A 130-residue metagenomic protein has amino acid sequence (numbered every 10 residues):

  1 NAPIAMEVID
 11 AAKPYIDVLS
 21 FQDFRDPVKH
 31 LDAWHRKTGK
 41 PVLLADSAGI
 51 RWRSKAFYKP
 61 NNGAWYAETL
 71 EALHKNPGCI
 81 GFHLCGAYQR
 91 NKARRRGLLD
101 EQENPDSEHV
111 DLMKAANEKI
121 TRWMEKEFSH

Functional and structural regions predicted by a protein language model:
N1-N76: Extracellular glycoside hydrolase catalytic/binding regions
Y15, C85-H130: Aromatic-rich peripheral "rim/lid" segments of glycoside hydrolase catalytic domains that contact and position glycan
L43-L44, I80-G86: Conserved active-site loop/cleft motifs that coordinate metal ions or position small ligands
